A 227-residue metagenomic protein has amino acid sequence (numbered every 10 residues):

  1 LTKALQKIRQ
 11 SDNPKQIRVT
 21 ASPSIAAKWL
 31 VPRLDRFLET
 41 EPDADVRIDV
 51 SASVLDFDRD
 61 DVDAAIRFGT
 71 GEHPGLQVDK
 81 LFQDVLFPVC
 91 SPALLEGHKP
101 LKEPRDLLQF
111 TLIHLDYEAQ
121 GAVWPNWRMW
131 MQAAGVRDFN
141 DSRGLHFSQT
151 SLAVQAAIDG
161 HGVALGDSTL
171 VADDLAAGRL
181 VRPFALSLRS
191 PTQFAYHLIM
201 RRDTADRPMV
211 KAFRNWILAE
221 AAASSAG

Functional and structural regions predicted by a protein language model:
L1-T20: Short helix-loop hinge/linker segments at domain boundaries
P14-Q77: Central regulatory/effector-binding core of bacterial HTH transcription factors
R18-T20, A65, I113, A164 (+1 more regions): Short, well-ordered beta-strand segments
S24, D203-T204: Short, surface-exposed acidic/glycine-rich loop or hinge patches that mediate macromolecular interfaces
A26-L30, A212, A222: Conserved catalytic-core segment of nucleotide-activated headgroup transferases in glycan assembly
F37, L180, F213-W216: Conserved hydrophobic/aromatic "anchor" residues that stabilize well-ordered secondary structure elements
R59, G71-P191, Y196-H197, A219-G227: C-terminal regulatory
A205-A219: Short amphipathic alpha-helical coupling segments at ligand-binding clamshell hinges and other catalytic/signaling
